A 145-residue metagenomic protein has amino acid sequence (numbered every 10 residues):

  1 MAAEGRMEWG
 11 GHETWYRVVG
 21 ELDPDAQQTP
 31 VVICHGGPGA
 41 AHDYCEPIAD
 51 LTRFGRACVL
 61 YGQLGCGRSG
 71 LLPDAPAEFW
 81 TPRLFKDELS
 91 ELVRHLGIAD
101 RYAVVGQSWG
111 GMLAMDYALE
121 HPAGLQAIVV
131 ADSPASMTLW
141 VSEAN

Functional and structural regions predicted by a protein language model:
M1-E13: N-terminal cap/lid segment of alpha/beta-hydrolase-fold proteins
G10-E78, L92-V93: Conserved HGGG/HGGXW glycine-rich cap/lid loop of the alpha/beta-hydrolase fold
P30, A57, R101-A103, G124-A127: Structural signature of beta-strand start/N-cap positions in the alpha/beta core of ABC transporter nucleotide-binding
R83-Y102: Conserved acidic catalytic loop of the alpha/beta-hydrolase fold
F85, V104-G106, A131: Short beta-strand immediately N-terminal to the catalytic nucleophile in serine-hydrolase-like folds
G111-P122, I128: Short glycine-enriched nucleophile-adjacent loop and the immediately C-terminal alpha-helix near the catalytic center
A127-N145: Flexible "cap/lid" loop of the alpha/beta hydrolase fold
